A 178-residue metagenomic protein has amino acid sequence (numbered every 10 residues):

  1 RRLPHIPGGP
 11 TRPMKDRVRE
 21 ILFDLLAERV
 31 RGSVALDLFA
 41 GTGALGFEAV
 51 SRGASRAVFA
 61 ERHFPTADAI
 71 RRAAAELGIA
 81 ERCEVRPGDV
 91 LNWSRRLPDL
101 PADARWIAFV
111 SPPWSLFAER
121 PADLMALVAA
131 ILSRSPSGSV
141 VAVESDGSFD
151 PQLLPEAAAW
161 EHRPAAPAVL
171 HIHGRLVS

Functional and structural regions predicted by a protein language model:
R1-S178: Class I S-adenosyl-L-methionine-dependent methyltransferase catalytic core
